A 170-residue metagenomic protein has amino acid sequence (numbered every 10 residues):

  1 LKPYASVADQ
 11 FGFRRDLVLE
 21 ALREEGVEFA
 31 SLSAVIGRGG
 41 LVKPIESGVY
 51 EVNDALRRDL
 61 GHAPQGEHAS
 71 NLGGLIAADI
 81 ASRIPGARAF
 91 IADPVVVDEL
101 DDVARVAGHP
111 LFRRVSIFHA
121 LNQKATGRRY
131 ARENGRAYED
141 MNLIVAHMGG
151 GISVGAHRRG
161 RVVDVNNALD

Functional and structural regions predicted by a protein language model:
L1-D9: Short glycine-rich, Thr/Ser-proximal phosphate-binding strand/loop in the N-terminal lobe of ATP-dependent enzymes
D9-L17, Q65-L72: Glycine-rich anion/phosphate-binding loops
F13-E25, I76, T126: Short, well-ordered amphipathic alpha-helical segments that serve as non-catalytic structural scaffolds within diverse
A21-E25, R83, R129, E133: Change "in soluble alpha/beta enzymes" to "in soluble alpha/beta proteins
L22-A69, V96-A107: Short beta-strand-loop/turn "lid" adjacent to the catalytic site in phosphate-handling enzymes
I36, F90-A92, I144, V163: Hydrophobic/aromatic beta-strand patches that form the interior of the parallel beta-sheet core in alpha/beta enzyme
P64-T126: Gly/Ser/Thr-rich active-site cleft segment
A104-D170: Glycine-rich phosphate-binding loop of actin/hexokinase-like ATP-binding domains
